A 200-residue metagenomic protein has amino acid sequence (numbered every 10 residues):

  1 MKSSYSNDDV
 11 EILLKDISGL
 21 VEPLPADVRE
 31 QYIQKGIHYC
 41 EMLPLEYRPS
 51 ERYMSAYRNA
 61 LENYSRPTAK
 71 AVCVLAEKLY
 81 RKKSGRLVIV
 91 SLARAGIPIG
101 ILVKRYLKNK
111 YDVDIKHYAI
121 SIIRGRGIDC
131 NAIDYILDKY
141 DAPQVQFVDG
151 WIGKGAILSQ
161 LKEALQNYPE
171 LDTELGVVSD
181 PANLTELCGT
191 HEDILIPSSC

Functional and structural regions predicted by a protein language model:
M1-C200: PRPP-associated nucleotide enzymes
